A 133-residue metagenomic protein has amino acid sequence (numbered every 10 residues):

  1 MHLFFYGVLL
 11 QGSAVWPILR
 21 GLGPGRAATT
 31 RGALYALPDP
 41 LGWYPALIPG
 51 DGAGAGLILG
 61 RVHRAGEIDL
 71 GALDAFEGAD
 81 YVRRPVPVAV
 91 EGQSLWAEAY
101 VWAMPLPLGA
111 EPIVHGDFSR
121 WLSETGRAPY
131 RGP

Functional and structural regions predicted by a protein language model:
M1-P133: Glycine-aromatic micro-motifs
